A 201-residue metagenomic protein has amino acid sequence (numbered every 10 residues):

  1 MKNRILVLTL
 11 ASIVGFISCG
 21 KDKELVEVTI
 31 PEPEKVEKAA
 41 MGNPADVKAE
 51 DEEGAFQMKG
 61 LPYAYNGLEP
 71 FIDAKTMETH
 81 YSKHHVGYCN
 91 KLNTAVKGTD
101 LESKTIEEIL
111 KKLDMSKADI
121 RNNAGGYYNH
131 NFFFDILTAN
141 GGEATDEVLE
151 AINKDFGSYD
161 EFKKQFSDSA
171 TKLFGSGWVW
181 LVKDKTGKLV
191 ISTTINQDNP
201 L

Functional and structural regions predicted by a protein language model:
R4, G20-L201: Feature for soluble, non-membrane regions of globular proteins
I5-I13: Sec-dependent N-terminal signal peptides
G15-S18: C-terminal motif of bacterial Sec signal peptides marking the signal peptidase cleavage site
